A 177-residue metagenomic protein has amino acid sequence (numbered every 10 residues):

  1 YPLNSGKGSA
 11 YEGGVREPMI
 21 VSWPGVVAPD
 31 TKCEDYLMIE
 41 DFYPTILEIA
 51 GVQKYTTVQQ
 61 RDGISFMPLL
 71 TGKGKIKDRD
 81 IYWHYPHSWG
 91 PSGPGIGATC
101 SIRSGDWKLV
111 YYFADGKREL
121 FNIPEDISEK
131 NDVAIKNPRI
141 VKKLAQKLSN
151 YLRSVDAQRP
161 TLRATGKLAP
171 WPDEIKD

Functional and structural regions predicted by a protein language model:
Y1-I76: Substrate-binding rim/cap in mid-to-C-terminal beta-strand-loop elements of soluble/periplasmic
P2, I20, T99-S101, L120: Conserved hydrophobic/aromatic beta-strand scaffold that supports enzyme active sites
K7-E12, W89-G93, T99-C100: Short Gly/Pro-enriched turn/cap motifs at secondary-structure boundaries
G8, P24, T71, Y85-H87 (+2 more regions): Residues that form or immediately flank small-molecule/cofactor binding pockets and catalytic motifs
F42, S92, S104, D115-K117 (+1 more regions): Long, internal low-complexity/basic segments
D80-H84: WW-domain-binding short linear motifs
V110-Y112: Short beta-strand micro-motifs enriched in acidic
